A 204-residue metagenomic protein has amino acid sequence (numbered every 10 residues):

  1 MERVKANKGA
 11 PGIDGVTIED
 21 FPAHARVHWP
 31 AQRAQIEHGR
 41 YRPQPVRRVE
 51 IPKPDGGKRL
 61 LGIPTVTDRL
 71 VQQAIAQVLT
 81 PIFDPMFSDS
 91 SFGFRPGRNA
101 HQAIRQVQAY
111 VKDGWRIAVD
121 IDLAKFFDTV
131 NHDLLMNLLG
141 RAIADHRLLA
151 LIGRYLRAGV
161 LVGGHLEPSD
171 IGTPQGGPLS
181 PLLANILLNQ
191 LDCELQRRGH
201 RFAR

Functional and structural regions predicted by a protein language model:
M1-G9, V46-E50, Q77-I82, K112: Short, compositionally biased low-complexity segments
M1-H38: Surface-exposed loop/turn segments and immediately adjacent short secondary-structure elements within folded domains
M1-V4, A74, L151-L156: Short alpha-helical scaffolding segments that buttress acidic/His motifs in well-ordered protein cores
F21-H24, T67, V71, N131 (+2 more regions): Short amphipathic alpha-helical segments
H28, Q32-E50, P54, M86-R204: Conserved polymerase palm-domain catalytic core
L60-T65: Conserved phosphate-binding loops in nucleotide/dinucleotide-binding enzymes
V66-T67, V71-A74, A100, Q108: Duplex nucleic acid-engaging cores and interfaces of nucleic-acid transaction enzymes
Q72-S90: Electropositive, glycine- and tryptophan-enriched low-complexity nucleic-acid-binding patches
